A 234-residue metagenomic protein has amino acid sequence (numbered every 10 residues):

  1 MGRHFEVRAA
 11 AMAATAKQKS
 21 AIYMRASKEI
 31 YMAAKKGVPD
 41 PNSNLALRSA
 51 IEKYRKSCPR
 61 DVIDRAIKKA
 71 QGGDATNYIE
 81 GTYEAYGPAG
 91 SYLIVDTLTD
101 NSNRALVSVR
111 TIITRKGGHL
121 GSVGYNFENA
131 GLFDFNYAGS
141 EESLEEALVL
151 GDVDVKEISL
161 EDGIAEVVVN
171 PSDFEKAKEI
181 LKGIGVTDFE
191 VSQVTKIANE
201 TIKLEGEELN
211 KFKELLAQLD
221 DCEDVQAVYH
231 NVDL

Functional and structural regions predicted by a protein language model:
M1-N103, V107-D134, H230-D233: N-terminal cationic and glycine-rich segments that engage phosphates or anionic surfaces
F135-L234: Positively charged, low-complexity, intrinsically disordered RNA-binding extensions
